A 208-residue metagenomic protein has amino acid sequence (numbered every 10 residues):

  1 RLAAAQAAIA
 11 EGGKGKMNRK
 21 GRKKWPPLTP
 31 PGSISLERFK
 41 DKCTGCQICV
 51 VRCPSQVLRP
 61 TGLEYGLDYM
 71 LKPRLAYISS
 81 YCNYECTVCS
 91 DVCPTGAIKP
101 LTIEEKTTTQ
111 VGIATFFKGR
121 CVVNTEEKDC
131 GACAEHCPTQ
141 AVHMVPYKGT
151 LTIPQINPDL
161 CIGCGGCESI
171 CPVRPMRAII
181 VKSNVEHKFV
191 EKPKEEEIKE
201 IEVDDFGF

Functional and structural regions predicted by a protein language model:
R1-F208: Non-ligating segments of multi-cofactor redox enzymes
